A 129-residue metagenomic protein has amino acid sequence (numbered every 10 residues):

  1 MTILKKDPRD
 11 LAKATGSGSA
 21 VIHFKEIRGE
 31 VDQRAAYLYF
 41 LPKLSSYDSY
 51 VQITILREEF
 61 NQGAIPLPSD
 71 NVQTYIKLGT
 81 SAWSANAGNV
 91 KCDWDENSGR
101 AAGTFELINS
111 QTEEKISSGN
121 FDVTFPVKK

Functional and structural regions predicted by a protein language model:
M1-K129: An extracellular/secretory-lumen and virion-surface interaction module
